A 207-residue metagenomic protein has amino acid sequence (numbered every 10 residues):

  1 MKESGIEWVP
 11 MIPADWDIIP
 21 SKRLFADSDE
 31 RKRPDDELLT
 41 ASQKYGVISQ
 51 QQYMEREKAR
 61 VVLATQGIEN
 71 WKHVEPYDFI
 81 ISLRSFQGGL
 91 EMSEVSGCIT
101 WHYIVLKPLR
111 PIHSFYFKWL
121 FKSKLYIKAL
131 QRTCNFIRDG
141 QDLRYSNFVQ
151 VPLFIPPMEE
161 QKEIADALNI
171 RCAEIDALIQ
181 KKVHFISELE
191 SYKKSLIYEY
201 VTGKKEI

Functional and structural regions predicted by a protein language model:
M1-A14, A177-I207: Short amphipathic coiled-coil heptad-repeat segments
M1-D35, Q150, M158, K162 (+1 more regions): Non-catalytic DNA-recognition/assembly elements of restriction-modification systems
K2-S4, L83-R84, G97-I104, I137-K162: A short glycine-rich beta-alpha junction/loop motif
I6, V62-I68, I137, V183: Short, solvent-exposed loop/turn positions at domain surfaces that link secondary-structure elements or cap domain
E7-M11, L63-T65, V105-P108, V149-I155: Short, well-ordered beta-strand elements within core beta-sheets of diverse protein domains
P13-S21, F117, Q150-S191: Amphipathic alpha-helical segments
K22-D36, S42-P76: Sequence-specific dsDNA recognition surfaces
Q43-K58, F79-T100, I104, F115-W119 (+2 more regions): Short, ligand-facing micro-motifs at secondary-structure edges
